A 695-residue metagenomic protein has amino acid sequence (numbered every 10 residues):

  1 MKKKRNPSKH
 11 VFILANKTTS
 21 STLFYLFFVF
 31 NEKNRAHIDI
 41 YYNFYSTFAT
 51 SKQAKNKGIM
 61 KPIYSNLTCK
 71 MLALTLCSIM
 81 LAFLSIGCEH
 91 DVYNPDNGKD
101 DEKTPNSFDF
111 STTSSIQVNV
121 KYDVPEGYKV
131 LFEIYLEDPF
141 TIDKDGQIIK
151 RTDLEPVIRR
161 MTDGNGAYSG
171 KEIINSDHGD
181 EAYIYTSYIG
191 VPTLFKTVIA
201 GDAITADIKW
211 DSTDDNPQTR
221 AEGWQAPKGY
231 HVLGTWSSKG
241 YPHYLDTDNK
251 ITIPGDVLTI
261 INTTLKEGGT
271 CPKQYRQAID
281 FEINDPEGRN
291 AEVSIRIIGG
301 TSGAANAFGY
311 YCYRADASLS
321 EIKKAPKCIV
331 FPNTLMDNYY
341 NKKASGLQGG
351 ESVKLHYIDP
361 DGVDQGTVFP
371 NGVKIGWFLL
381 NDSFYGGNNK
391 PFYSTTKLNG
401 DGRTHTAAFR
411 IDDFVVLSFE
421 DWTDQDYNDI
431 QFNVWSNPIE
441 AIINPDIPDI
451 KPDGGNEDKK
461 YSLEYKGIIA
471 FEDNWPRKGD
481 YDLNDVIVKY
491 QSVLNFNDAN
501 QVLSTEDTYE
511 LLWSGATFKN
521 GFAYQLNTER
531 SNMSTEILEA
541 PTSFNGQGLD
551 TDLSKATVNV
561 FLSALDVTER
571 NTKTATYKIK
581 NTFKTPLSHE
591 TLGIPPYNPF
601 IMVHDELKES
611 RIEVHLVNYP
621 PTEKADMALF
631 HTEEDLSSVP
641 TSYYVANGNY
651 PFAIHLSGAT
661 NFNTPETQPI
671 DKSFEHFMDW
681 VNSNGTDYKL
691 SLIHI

Functional and structural regions predicted by a protein language model:
K2-K3, K17, E32-K33, Q53-K55 (+1 more regions): Charged/polar low-complexity intrinsically disordered segments
K3-R5, A15, T19-F30: Hydrophobic alpha-helical signal peptides and transmembrane signal-/tail-anchor segments that drive secretory-pathway
S8, S20-S21, S46, S51 (+1 more regions): Serine residues within intrinsically disordered or low-complexity segments
V11, V29-E32, I38, A49: Short hydrophobic alpha-helical segments enriched in small aliphatic residues
I13-T18, L23, Y42-S46, G58: Short terminal hydrophobic/aromatic SLiMs and anchors at protein ends
K61-T75: Bacterial N-terminal signal peptides that target proteins for export
L84-G87: C-terminal motif of bacterial Sec signal peptides marking the signal peptidase cleavage site
E89-I693: Extracellular distal adhesion/interaction modules in secreted or cell-surface proteins
